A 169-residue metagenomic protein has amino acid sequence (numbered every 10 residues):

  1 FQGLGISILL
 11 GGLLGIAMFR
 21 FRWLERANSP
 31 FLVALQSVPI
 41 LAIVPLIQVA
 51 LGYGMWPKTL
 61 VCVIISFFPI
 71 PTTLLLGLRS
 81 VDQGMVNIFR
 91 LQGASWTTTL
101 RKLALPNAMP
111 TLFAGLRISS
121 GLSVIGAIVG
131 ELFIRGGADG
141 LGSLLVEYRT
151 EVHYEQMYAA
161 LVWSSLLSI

Functional and structural regions predicted by a protein language model:
Q2-L32: Transmembrane-helix boundary motif in ABC transporter permease subunits
A17, F31-A34, V49-A50, G77 (+4 more regions): Amphipathic alpha-helical segments that mediate coupling or scaffolding at interfaces
M18-W23, I47, L51-Y53, I65 (+3 more regions): Short helix-capping/hinge motifs at transmembrane helix termini and TM-loop junctions
R20-N28, G54-P57, W96, H153: Membrane-helix interface segments
V33-P69, L76-G77: Generic hydrophobic transmembrane alpha-helix motif, especially the helices
L60-I64, W96-G130, A159, W163-S164: Transmembrane alpha-helices
T73-L112, L141: Short cytoplasmic-facing helical segments at TM-TM junctions of multi-pass membrane proteins
L141-I169: Hydrophobic alpha-helical transmembrane segments of polytopic membrane proteins
